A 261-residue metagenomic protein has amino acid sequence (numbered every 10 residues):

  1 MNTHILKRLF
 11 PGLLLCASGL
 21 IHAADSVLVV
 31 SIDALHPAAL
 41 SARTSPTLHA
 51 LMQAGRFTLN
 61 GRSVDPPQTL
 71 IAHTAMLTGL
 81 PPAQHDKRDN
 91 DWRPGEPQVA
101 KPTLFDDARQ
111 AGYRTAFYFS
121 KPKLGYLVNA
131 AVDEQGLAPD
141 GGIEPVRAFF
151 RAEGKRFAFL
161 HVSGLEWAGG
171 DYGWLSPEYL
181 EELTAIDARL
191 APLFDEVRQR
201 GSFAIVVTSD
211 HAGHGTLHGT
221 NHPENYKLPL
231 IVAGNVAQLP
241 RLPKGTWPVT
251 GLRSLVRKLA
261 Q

Functional and structural regions predicted by a protein language model:
M1-N2, L59: Short amphipathic alpha-helical segments with coiled-coil-like heptad repeat character
N2-F10: Bacterial N-terminal signal peptides that target proteins for export
S18-G19: N-terminal signal peptide c-region/cleavage motif recognized by signal peptidases
A23-Q261: Feature captures the catalytic ectodomains and active-site-proximal regions of enzymes that hydrolyze or transfer
